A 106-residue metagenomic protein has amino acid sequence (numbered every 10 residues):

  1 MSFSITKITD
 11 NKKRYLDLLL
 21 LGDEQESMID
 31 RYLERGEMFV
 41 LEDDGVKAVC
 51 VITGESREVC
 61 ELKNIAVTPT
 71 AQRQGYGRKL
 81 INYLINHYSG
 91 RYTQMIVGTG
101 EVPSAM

Functional and structural regions predicted by a protein language model:
M1-N11: Conserved N-terminal entry element of GNAT/NAT acetyltransferase domains
L16-D44, V49: Active-site rim helix/loop that mediates acceptor-substrate recognition in acyltransferases
V40, G45-A66: Conserved beta-strand in the GNAT
I65-Q72, G100: A short, internal acetyl-CoA/4′-phosphopantetheine-binding micro-motif in the GNAT/acyltransferase core
A71, G75-Y83: Conserved acetyl-CoA pyrophosphate-binding loop and the N-cap/start of the following alpha-helix in GNAT-like
L80, P103-M106: Conserved short alpha-helix immediately C-terminal to the canonical SAM/SAH-binding motif I of Rossmann-like
Y88-E101: Conserved GNAT acetyl-CoA-binding A-motif
